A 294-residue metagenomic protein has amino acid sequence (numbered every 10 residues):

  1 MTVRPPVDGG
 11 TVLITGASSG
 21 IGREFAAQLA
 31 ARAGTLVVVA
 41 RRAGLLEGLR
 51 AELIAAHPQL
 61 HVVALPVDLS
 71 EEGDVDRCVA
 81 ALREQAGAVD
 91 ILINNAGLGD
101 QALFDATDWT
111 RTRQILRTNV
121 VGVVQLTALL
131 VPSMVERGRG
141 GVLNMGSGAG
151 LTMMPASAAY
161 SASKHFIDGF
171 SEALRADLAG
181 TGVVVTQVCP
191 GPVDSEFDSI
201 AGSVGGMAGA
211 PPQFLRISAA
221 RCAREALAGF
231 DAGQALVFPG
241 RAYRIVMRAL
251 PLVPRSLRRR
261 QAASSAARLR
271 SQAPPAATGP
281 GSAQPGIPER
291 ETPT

Functional and structural regions predicted by a protein language model:
T11, S18-S19: Conserved glycine-rich cofactor-binding loop
R32-L49: Conserved glycine-rich Rossmann-like NAD(P)H-binding loop of the short-chain dehydrogenase/reductase
L65-R77, W109: The beta1-alpha1 cofactor-binding region of Rossmann-like NAD(H)/NADP(H)-dependent oxidoreductases
L103-L116: Substrate-binding pocket helix/loop in short-chain dehydrogenase/reductase
T127, S163: Active-site helix of classical SDR
S147: Residue(s) in the substrate-gating loop at a strand-loop-helix junction that position the organic substrate next
Q187, M207-I245: C-terminal helical subdomain
